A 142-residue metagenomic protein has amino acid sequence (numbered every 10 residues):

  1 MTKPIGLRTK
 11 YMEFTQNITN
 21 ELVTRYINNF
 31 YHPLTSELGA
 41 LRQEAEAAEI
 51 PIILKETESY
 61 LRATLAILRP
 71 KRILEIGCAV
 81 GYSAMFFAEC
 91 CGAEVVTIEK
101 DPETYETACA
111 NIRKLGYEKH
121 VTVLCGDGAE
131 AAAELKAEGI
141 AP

Functional and structural regions predicted by a protein language model:
T2-P142: A short alpha-helical cap/connector motif
